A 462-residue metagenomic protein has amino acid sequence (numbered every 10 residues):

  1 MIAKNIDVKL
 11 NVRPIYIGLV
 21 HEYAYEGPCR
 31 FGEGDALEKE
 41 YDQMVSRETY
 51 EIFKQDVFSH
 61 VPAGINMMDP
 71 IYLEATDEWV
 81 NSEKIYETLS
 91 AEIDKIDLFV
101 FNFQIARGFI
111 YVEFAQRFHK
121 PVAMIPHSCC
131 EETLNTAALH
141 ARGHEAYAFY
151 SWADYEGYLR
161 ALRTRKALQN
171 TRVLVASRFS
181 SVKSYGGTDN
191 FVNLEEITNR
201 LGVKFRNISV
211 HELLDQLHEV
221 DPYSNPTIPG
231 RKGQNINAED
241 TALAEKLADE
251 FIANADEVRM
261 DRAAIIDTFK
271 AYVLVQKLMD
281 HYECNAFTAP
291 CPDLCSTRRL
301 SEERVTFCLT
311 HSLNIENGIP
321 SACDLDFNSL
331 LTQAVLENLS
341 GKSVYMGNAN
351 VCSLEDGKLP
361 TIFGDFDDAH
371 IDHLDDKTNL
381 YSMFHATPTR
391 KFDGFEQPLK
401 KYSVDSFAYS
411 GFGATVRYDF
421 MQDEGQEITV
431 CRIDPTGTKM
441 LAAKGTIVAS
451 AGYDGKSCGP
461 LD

Functional and structural regions predicted by a protein language model:
M1-G32, E145-T164: Short N-terminal or domain-adjacent regulatory/targeting segments
A3-Y16, C29, L37-W79, N102-Q104 (+4 more regions): Anaerobic metallocofactor- and corrinoid-dependent redox/one-carbon enzyme cores, especially those from methanogenesis
I15-I17, I125, L174-A176: Short hydrophobic segments within beta-strands
H21-E51, S181-V192: Glycine- and acidic-residue-enriched helix-capping/strand-helix junction motifs
Y25-P28, A137, A161, V220-Y223 (+3 more regions): Surface-exposed beta-strand edges and their flanking turn/coil or helix-capping segments
G32-A36, P62-N66, Y86-E92, Y111-A115 (+6 more regions): Generic detector of short, locally flexible boundary/turn motifs and exposed helical patches
E78-L159: Well-ordered mid-protein domain cores that form the structural environment of catalytic cofactors
E131-K342: Conserved, well-structured core segments that form the ligand-binding/active-site neighborhood of functional domains
